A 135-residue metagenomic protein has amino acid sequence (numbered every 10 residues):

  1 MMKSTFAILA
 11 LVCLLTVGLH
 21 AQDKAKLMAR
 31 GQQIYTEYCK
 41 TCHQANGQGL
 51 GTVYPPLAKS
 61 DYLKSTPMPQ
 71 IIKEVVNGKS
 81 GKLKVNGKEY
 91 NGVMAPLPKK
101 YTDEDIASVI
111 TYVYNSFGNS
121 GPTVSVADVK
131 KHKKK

Functional and structural regions predicted by a protein language model:
M1-I8, Q22: Positively charged n-region of N-terminal signal peptides that target proteins for export
A7-T16: Bacterial N-terminal signal peptides
T16-I34: Electrostatic cytochrome c docking/interface patches
L27-G31, P67, I71, D105: Stable alpha-helical elements in mature extracytoplasmic
G31, Y35, C39-A45, M94 (+1 more regions): The canonical Cys-X-X-Cys-His
G47, K79, Y114-G118: Activation segment of ePK-like protein kinases, specifically the conserved APE
Q48-L83, M94-K100: Gly/Gly-Pro-rich "capping" loops immediately C-terminal to redox-active cysteine motifs in periplasmic/lumenal
K84-K135: Flexible coil segments in periplasmic/lumen-exposed cytochrome c-class electron-transfer proteins
